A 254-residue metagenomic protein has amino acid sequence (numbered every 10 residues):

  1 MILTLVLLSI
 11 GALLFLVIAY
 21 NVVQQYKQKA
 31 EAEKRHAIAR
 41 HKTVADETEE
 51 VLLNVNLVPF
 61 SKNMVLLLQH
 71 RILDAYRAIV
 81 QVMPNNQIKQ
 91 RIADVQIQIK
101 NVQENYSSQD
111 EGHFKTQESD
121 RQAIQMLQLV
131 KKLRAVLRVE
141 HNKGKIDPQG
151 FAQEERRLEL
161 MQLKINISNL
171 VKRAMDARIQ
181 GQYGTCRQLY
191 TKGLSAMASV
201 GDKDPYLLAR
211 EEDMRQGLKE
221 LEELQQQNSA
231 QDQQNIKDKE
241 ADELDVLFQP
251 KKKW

Functional and structural regions predicted by a protein language model:
M1-I38: N-terminal signal-anchor transmembrane alpha helix of single-pass membrane proteins, serving as the membrane-anchoring
E33, E118, Q122-Q125, N166 (+3 more regions): Hydrophobic/aromatic side-chain positions at a characteristic register within alpha-helices of tetratricopeptide repeats
R35, Q149-N169: TPR-adjacent "capping" and linker segments in tetratricopeptide-repeat scaffold/adaptor proteins
I38, V58, K62-V65, Y183-G184: TPR-repeat structural position
Q69-I72, Y76, V130, Y190-G193 (+1 more regions): Inward-facing hydrophobic residues that define packing positions of alpha-helical scaffold repeats
Y76-I79, M83, L137, M197-D204: Alpha-helical junction/boundary sensor with strong preference for TPR arrays
M83-N86, I99-F114, E118, E140-D147 (+1 more regions): Alpha-helical linker/edge segments of TPR/alpha-solenoid repeat scaffolds and analogous pre-/post-domain helices
N169-W254: Long, non-transmembrane cytosolic or organellar matrix-exposed soluble domains/tails of integral membrane proteins
